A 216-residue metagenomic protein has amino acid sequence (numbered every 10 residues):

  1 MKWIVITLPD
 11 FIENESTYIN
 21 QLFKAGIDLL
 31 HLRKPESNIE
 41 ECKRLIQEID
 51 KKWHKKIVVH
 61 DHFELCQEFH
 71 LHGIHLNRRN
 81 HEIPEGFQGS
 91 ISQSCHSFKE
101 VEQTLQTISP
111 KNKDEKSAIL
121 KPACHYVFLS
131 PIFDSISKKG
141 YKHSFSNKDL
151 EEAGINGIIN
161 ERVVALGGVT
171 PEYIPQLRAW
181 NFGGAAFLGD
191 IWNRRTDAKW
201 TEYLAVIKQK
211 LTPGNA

Functional and structural regions predicted by a protein language model:
M1-N14, S92-Q93, A165: Active-site mouth loops of central-metabolism enzymes
V5, L30, C66, V127 (+1 more regions): Residue-level signal for inorganic ion chemistry
Y18-L22, N38-I49, L65, E100 (+4 more regions): A general structural detector for well-ordered alpha-helical segments in enzyme core domains, enriched
F23, I27-F87, F98: N-terminal active-site wall of soluble small-molecule enzyme domains
K43-D61, F87-F98, H143-A165, I207-A216: Alpha-helix-loop-beta-strand connector modules within alpha/beta enzyme cores
I57-H72, H96-P122, G154-I159, V163-V164 (+2 more regions): Catalytic cores of alpha/beta
L76-E85, Y126-Y141, S146, I174-K210: Glycine-rich phosphate-binding active-site loops on the catalytic face of alpha/beta enzymes
I91, V101-Q106, P110, H125-K138: Histidine/lysine/aspartate-rich catalytic loop segments that bind and position anionic ligands
